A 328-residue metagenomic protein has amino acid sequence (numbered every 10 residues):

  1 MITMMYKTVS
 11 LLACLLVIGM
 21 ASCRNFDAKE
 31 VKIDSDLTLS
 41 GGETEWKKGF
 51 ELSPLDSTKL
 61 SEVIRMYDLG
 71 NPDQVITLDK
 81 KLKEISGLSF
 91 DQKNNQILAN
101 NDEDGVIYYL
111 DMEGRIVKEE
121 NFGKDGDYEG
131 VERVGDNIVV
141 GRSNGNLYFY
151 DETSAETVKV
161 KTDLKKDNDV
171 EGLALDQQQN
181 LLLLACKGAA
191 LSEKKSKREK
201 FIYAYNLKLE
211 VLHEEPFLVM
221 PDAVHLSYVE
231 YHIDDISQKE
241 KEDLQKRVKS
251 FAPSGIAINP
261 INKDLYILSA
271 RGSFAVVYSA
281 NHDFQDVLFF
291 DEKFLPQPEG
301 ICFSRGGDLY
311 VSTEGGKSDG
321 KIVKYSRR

Functional and structural regions predicted by a protein language model:
I2-S10: Bacterial N-terminal signal peptides that target proteins for export
V9-V17: Sec-dependent N-terminal signal peptides
G19-S22: C-terminal motif of bacterial Sec signal peptides marking the signal peptidase cleavage site
R24-R328: Sequence/structural signature of beta-propeller domains
